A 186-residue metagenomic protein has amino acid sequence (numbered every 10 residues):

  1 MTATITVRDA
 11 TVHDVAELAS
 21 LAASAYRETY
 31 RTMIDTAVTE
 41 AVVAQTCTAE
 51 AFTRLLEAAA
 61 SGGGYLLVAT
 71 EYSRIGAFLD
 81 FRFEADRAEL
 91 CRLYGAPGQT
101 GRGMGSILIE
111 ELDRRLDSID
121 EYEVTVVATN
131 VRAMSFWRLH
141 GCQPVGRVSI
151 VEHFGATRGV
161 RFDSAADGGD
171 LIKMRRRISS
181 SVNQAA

Functional and structural regions predicted by a protein language model:
T4-T6: Extreme N-terminal starter segment of soluble prokaryotic enzymes
D9-H13, S20-T100, S106-E111, R115 (+2 more regions): Acetyl-CoA-dependent GNAT
T53-E57, T157-S164: Short, P/G- and charge-enriched loop/turn segments at secondary-structure junctions
A77-D80, Y122, C142: A broad helix-preferring feature
S106, T129-R158: Conserved active-site alpha-helix within GNAT-family acetyltransferase domains
L116-A128: Conserved GNAT acetyl-CoA-binding A-motif
G159-A186: Terminal substrate-recognition subdomain of acyl/acetyltransferases
